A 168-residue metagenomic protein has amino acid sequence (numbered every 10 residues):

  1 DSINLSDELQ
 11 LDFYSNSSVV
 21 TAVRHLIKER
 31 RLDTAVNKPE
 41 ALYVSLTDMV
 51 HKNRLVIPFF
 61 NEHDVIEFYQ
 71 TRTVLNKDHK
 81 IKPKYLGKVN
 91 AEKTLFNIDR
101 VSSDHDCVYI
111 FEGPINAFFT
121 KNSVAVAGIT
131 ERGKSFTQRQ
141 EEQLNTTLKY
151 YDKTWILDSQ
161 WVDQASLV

Functional and structural regions predicted by a protein language model:
D1-V56, F60-H63, S102-S103: TOPRIM metal-binding catalytic domain and adjacent DNA-binding surface shared by DnaG-type primases
S18-V19, E112, Q164: Residue-level preference for nonpolar/small residues embedded in alpha-helices
A22, A35, A41, A91 (+3 more regions): A sequence-composition feature that detects small, non-aromatic residues
L26, D48-Y151: Phosphate-handling DNA/RNA-contact segment within nucleic-acid enzymes
V44, S123, G128-T130, V162 (+1 more regions): Compositionally biased non-globular segments, especially hydrophobic aliphatic-rich helices of signal peptides
G133-T137, L157-L167: Acidic, metal-coordinating catalytic cores used for nucleic-acid/nucleotide bond scission and strand-transfer chemistry
L144, L167-V168: Intrinsically disordered, low-complexity Ser/Thr/Pro-rich tracts
T154: Short beta-strand-alpha-helix junction that forms the catalytic/metal-binding core of metal-dependent nuclease domains
